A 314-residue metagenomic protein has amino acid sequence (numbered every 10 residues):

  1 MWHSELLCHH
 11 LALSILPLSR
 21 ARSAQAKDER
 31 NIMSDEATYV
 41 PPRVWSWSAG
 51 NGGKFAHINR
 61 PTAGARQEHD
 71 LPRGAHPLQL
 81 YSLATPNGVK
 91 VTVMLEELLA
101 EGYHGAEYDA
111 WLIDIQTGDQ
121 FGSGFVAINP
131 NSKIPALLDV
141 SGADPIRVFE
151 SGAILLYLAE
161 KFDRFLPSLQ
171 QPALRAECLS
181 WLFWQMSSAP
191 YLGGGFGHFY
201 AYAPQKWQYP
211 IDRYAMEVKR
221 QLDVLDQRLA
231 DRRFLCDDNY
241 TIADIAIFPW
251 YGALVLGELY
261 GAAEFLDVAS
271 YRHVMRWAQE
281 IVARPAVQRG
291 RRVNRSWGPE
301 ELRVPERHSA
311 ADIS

Functional and structural regions predicted by a protein language model:
A12, A21-A26: Ala/Thr-enriched low-complexity intrinsically disordered regions
D28-D212, K219: GST-like domain detector, emphasizing the conserved glutathione-binding G-site in the N-terminal thioredoxin-like
S34-V40, A173, S180-A283: GST-like fold's C-terminal all-alpha helical module
G88-T92, A269-R295: A contiguous, mid-protein "functional segment" used to position or interact with cofactors/ions or partner subunits
L169, G193, E258, R291-N294: Short, flexible helix/strand-to-coil boundary loops that buttress conserved ligand/catalytic motifs in alpha/beta
W297-S314: Acidic/histidine-enriched, glycine/proline-rich intrinsically disordered or flexible terminal extensions
